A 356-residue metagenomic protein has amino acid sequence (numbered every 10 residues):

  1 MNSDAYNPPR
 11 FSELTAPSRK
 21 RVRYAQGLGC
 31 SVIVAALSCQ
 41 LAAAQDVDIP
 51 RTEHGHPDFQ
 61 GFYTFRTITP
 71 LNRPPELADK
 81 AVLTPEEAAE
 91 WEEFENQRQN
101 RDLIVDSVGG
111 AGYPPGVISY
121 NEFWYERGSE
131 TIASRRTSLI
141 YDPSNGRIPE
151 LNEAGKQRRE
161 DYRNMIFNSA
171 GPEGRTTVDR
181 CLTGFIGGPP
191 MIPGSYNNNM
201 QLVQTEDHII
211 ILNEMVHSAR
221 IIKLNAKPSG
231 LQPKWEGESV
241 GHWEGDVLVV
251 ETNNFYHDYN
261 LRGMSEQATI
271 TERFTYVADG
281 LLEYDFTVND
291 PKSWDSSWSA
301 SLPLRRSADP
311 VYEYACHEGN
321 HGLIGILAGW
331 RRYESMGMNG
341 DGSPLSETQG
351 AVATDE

Functional and structural regions predicted by a protein language model:
M1-Y24: N-terminal secretory signal peptides that target proteins for export/translocation
N2, A43-E356: PEST-like low-complexity, intrinsically disordered acidic/proline/serine-rich tracts that flank trafficking/processing
A16-R19, I33, A42: Intrinsic disorder/low-complexity segments in short proteins, especially the signal peptide and propeptide regions
G27-Q40: Bacterial N-terminal signal peptides
